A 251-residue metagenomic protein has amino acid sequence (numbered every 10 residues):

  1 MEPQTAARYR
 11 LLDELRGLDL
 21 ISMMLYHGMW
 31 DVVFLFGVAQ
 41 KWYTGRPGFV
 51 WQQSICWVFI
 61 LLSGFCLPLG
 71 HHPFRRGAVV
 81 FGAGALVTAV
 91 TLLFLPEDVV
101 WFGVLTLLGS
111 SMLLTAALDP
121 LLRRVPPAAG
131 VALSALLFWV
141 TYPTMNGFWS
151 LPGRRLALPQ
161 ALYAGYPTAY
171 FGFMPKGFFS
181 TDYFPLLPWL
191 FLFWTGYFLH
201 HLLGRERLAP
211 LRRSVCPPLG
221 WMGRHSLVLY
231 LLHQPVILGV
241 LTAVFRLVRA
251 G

Functional and structural regions predicted by a protein language model:
M1-G251: Alpha-helical transmembrane segments and their immediate juxtamembrane cytosolic regions
